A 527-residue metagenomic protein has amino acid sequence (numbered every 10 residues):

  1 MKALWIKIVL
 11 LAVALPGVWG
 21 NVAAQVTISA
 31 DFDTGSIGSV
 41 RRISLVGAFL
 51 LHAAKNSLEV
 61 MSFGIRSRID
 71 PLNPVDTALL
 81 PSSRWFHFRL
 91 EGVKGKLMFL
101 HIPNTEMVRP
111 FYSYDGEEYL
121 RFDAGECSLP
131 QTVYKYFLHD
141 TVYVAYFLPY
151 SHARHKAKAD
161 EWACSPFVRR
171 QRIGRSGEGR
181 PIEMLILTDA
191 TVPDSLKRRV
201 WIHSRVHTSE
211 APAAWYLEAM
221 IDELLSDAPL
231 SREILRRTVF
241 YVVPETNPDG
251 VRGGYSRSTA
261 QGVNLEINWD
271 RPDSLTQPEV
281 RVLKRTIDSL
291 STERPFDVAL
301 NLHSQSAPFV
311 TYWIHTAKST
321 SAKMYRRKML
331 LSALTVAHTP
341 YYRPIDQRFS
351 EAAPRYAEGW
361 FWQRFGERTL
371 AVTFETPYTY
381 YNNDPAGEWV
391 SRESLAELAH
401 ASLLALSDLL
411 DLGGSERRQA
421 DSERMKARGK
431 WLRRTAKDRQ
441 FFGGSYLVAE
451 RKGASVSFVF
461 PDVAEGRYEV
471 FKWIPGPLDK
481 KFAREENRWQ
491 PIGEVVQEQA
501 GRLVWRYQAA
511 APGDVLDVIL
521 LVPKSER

Functional and structural regions predicted by a protein language model:
M1-K7: Positively charged n-region of N-terminal signal peptides that target proteins for export
K7-V18: Bacterial N-terminal signal peptides
G20-A24: Boundary at the C-terminal end of the N-terminal hydrophobic targeting segment
Q25-L138, V142: Extreme N-terminal flexible tails
A124-P166, Q171: Extended acidic/polar, glycine-enriched regions that form or flank non-catalytic beta-rich accessory modules
R169-Q347, P354, Q363, A371-G387 (+1 more regions): Active-site/substrate-binding loop(s) of hydrolase catalytic cores
N383-E416: His/Asp/Glu-rich mid-to-C-terminal helical/loop segments that flank catalytic regions of hydrolases
S415-R527: Extracytoplasmic
